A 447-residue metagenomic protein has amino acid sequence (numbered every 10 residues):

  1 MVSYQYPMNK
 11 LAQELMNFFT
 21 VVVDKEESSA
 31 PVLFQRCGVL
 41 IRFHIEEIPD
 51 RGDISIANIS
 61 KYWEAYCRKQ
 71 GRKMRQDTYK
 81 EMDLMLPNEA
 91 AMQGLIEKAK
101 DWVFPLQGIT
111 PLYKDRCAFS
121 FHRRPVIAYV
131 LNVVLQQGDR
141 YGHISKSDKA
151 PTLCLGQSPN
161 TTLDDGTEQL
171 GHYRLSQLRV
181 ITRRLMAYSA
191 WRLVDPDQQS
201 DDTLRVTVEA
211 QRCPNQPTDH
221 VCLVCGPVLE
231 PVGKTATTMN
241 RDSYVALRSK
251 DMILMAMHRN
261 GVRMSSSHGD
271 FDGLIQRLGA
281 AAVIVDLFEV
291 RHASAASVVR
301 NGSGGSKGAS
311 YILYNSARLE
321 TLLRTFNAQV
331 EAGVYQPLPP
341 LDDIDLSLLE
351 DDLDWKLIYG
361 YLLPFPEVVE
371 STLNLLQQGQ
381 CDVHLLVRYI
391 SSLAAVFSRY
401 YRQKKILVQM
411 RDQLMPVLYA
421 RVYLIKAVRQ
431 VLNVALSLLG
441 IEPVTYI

Functional and structural regions predicted by a protein language model:
M1-I447: Non-catalytic interaction-recognition regions
